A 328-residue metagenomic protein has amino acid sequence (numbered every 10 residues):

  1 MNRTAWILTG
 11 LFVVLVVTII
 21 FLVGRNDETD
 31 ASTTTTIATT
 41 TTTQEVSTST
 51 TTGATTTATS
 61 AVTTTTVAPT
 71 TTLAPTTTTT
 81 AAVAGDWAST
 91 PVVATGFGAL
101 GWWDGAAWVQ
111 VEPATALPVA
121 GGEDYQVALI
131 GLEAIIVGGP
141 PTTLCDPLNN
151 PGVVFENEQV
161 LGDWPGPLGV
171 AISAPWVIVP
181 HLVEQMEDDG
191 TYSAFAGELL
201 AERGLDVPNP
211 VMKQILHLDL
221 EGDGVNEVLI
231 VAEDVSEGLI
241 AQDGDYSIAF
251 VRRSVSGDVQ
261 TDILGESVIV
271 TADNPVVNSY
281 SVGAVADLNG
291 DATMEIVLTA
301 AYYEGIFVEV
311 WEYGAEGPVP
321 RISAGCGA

Functional and structural regions predicted by a protein language model:
M1-F12: N-terminal Sec-pathway targeting helices
G10, V16-I19, T40, S49 (+7 more regions): Compositionally biased, intrinsically disordered low-complexity segments
G10-V13, R25, H217, V285: Intrinsically disordered, low-complexity peptide-like regions
V13, G24-D27, T77, A81-W87 (+1 more regions): Signals and flexible motifs at protein termini associated with secretion
V17-T35: C-terminal region of N-terminal signal peptides and the immediate post-cleavage residues of exported proteins
S32-A81: Extracellular mucin-like PTS domains
A82-A328: Beta-propeller-forming repeat regions
